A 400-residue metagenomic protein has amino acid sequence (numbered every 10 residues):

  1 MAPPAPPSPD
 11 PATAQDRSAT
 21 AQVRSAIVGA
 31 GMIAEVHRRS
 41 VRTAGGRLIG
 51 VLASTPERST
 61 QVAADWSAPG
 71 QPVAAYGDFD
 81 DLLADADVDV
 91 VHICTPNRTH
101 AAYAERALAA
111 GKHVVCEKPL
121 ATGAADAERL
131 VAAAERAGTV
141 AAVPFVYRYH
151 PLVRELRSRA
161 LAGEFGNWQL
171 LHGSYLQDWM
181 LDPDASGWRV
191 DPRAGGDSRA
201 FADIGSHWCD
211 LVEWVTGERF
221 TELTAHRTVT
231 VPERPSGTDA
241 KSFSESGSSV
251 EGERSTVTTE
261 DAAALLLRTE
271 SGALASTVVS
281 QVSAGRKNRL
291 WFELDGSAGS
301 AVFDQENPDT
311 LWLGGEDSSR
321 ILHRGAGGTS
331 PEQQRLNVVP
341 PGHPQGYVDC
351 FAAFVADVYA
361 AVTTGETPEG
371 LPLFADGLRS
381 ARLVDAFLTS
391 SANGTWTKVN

Functional and structural regions predicted by a protein language model:
M1-P69: N-terminal Rossmann-like dinucleotide-binding module
M1-T13, R17, W66-S67, V90-H92 (+3 more regions): C-terminal helix-rich "cap/oligomerization" subdomain common to oxidoreductases
Q61-G70, R129-A137: Short, conserved SAM-binding/catalytic segment of Class I S-adenosyl-L-methionine-dependent methyltransferases
P72-D78: Conserved SAM-binding strand-loop segment of SAM-dependent methyltransferases
D85, D89-V90, P96-N97, A101-R148 (+1 more regions): Beta-strand-loop-alpha-helix segment that lines the small-molecule cofactor/substrate pocket of alpha/beta enzymes
Y147-T256, L311, G394: Predominantly a Rossmann-like dinucleotide-binding segment in NAD(P)-dependent oxidoreductases
S206, V279-K287, H343-G346: Glycine-rich phosphate/pyrophosphate-binding beta-alpha loops
P232, S236-T256, A264, R268-T269 (+1 more regions): C-terminal glycine/acidic-rich active-site capping loop/insertion
